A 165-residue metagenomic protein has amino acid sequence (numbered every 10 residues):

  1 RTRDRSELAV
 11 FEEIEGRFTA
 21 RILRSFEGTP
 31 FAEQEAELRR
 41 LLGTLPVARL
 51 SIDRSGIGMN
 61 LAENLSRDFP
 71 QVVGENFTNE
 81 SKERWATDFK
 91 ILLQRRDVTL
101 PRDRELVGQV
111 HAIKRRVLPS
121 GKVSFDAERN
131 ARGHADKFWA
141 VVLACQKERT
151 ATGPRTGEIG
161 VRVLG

Functional and structural regions predicted by a protein language model:
R1-N79, E83-T87, I91, D97-G165: RNase H-like, metal-dependent nuclease domains and their acidic two-metal-ion catalytic environment used
